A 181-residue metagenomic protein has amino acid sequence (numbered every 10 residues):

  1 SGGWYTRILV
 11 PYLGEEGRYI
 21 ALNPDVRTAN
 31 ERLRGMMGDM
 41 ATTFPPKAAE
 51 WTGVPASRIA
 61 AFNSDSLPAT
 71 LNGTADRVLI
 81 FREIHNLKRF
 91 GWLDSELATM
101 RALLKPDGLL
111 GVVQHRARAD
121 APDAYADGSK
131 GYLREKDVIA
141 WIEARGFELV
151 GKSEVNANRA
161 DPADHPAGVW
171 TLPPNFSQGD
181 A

Functional and structural regions predicted by a protein language model:
G2-L13: Conserved SAM-binding loop of SAM-dependent methyltransferases across substrates and taxa, primarily the Class I
V10-P11, L93-P106: A short glycine-rich, Lys/Arg-flanked "PGG" loop and its adjoining helix->strand segment in the class I
I20, D107-H115: Conserved beta-strand signature within the Rossmann-like core of class I S-adenosyl-L-methionine
R34-A69: S-adenosyl-L-methionine
S64, N86-T99: A short, conserved alpha-helix within the catalytic core of class I
P68-V78: A short acidic, Gly/Pro-enriched loop at the edge of an enzyme's catalytic core that lines a small-molecule cofactor
V112-G128: Short, glycine-/aromatic-enriched active-site segment of Class I SAM-dependent methyltransferases
G131-K152: Short alpha-helix
